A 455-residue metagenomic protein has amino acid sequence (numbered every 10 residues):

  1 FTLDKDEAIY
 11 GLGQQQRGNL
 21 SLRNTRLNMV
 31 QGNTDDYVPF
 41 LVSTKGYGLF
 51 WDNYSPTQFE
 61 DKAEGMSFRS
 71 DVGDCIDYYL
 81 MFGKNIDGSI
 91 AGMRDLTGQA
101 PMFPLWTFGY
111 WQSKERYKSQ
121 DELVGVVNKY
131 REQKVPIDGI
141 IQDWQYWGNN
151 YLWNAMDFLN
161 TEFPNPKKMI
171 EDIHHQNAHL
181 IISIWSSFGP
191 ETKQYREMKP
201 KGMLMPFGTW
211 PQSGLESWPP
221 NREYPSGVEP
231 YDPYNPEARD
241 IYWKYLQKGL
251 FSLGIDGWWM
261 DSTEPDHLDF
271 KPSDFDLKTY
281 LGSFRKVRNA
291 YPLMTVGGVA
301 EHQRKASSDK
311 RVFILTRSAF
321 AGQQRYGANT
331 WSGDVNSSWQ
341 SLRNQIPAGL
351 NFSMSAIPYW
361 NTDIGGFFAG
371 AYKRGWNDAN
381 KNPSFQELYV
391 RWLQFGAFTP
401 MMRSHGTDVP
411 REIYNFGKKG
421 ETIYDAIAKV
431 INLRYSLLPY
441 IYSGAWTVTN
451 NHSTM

Functional and structural regions predicted by a protein language model:
F1-P104, K114-E115, Q120-D121, V127-E132: Catalytic and substrate-binding clefts that recognize carbohydrates or anionic sugar/phosphate headgroups
Q16-G18, T34, V124, R239 (+3 more regions): Short, hydrophobic/amphipathic alpha-helical packing segments that form internal helix faces or helix-helix interfaces
L22-R23, P410, G417-M455: Glycan-recognition and catalytic regions of carbohydrate-active enzymes
D36-F40, K45-Y47, I76, F108 (+4 more regions): Residue-level detector of short, conserved catalytic/binding motifs and their immediate flanks
F40, M93, Y130, I173 (+3 more regions): A residue-level signal for conserved active-site and pocket-lining positions in enzyme catalytic cores
T44, T97, R131-K134, N177 (+7 more regions): Structural signal for hydrophobic packing residues in well-ordered secondary-structure cores of soluble enzyme domains
S113-R116, L123-E132, D138, Q142 (+2 more regions): C-terminal substrate/ligand-recognition segments
P136-I427: Aromatic- and carboxylate-enriched substrate-binding clefts and catalytic-loop regions of carbohydrate-active enzymes
